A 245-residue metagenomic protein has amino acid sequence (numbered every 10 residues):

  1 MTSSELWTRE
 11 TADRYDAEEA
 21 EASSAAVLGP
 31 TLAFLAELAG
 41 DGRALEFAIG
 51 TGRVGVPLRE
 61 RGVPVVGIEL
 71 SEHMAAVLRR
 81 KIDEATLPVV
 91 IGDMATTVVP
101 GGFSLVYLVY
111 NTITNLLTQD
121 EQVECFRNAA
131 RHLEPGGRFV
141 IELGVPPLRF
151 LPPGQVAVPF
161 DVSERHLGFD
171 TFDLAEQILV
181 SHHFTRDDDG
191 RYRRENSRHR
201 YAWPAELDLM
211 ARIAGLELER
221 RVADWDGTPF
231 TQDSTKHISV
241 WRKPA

Functional and structural regions predicted by a protein language model:
M1-G40: Conserved class I S-adenosyl-L-methionine
D41-G50: Conserved class I S-adenosyl-L-methionine
T51-T96: Class I SAM-dependent methyltransferase SAM/SAH-binding core
V98-L105: A short acidic, Gly/Pro-enriched loop at the edge of an enzyme's catalytic core that lines a small-molecule cofactor
Y107-V109: A conserved beta-strand element that flanks and buttresses the S-adenosyl-L-methionine
V123-P135: A short glycine-rich, Lys/Arg-flanked "PGG" loop and its adjoining helix->strand segment in the class I
V140-R212: SAM-dependent methyltransferase
P204-A245: C-terminal lobe and adjacent flexible extensions of AdoMet/dcAdoMet transferase-like proteins
